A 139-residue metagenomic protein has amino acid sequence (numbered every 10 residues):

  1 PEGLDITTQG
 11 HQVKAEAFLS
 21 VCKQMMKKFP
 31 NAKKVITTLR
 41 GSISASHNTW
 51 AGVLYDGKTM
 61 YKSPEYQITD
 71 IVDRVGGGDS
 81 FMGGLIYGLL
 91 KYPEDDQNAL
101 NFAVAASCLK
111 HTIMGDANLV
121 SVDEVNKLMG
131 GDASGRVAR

Functional and structural regions predicted by a protein language model:
P1-K58: Conserved phosphate/ATP/ADP-binding segment of small-molecule kinases
Y61-G131: Conserved post-catalytic alpha-helical subdomain immediately downstream of the catalytic base and nucleotide-binding
S134-R139: Structural signal for terminal/edge beta-strands and the immediately following C-terminal loop/tail that closes
